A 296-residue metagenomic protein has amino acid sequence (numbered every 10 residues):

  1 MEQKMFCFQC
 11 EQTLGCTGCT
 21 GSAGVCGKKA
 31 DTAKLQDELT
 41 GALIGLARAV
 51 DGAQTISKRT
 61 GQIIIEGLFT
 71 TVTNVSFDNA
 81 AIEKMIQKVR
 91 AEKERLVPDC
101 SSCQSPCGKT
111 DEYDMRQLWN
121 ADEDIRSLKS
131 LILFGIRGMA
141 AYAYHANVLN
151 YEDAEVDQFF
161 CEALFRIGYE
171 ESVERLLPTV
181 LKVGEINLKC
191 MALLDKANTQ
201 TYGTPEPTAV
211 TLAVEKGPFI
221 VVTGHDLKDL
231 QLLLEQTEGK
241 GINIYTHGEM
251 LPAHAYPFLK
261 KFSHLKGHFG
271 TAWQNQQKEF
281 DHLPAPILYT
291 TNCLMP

Functional and structural regions predicted by a protein language model:
E2-P296: Metallocofactor- and cofactor-centric catalytic cores in central/energy metabolism, strongly enriched
